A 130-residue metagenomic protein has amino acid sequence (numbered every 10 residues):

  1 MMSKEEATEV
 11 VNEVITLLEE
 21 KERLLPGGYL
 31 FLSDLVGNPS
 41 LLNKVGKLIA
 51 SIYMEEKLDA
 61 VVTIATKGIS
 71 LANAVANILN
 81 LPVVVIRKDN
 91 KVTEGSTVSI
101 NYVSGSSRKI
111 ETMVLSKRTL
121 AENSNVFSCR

Functional and structural regions predicted by a protein language model:
M1-K57: Active-site-facing substrate-recognition patch
G37-L41, V62, V103-R108: Short, flexible loop segments at the rims of nucleotide/cofactor-binding pockets, characterized by
V45-I49, V62, L79, V85-R87: A glycine-rich, hydrophobic loop/mini-helix early in the fold
K47-I49, S70-L71, T112-S116: A generic local structural motif
L58-A65: Short glycine-rich phosphate-binding loop at a beta-alpha junction
S70-L79: Short Gly/Thr/Asp-enriched flexible loops that form oxyanion-binding sites at enzyme active sites
L81-F127: Short, glycine/charge-rich flexible loops or terminal/linker lids adjacent to PRPP-binding catalytic cores
